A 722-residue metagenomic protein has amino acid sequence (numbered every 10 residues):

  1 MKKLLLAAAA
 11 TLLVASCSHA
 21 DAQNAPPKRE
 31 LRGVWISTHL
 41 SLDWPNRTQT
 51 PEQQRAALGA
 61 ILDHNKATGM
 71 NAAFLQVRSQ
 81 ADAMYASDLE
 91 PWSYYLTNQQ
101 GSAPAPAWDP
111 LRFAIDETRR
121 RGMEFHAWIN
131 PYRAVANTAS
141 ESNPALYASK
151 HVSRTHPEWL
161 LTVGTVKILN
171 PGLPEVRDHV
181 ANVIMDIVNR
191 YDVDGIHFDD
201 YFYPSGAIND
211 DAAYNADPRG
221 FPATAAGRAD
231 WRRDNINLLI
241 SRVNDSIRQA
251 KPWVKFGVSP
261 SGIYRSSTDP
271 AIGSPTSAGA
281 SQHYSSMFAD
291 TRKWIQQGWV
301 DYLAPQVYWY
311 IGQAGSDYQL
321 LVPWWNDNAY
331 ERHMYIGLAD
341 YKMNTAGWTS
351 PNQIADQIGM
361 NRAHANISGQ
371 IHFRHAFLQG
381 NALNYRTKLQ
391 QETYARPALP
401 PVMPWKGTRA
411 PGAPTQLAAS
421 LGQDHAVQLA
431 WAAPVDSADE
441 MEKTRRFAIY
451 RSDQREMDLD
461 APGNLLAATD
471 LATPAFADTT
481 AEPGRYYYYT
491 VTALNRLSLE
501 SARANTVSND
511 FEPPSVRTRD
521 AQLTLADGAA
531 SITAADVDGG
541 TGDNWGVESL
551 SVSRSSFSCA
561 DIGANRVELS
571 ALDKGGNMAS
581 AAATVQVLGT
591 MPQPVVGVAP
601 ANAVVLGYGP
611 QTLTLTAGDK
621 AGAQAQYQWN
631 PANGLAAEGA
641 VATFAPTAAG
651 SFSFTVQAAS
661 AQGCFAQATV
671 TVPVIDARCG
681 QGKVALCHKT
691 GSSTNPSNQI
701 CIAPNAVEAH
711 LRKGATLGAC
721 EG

Functional and structural regions predicted by a protein language model:
S37-R55, Y132-D186, R190, S285-A289: Active-site-adjacent "subsite" loops/lids of carbohydrate-active enzymes
A56-D82: Catalytic domains of carbohydrate-active enzymes, especially glycoside hydrolases
A83-N98, R133-V163, D200-A223, D269-G279: Aromatic- and acidic-residue-enriched segments that line the glycan-binding/catalytic groove of carbohydrate-active
H179-V183, N189-F198, F202-T276, S281-L303 (+2 more regions): Active-site neighborhood of glycoside hydrolase catalytic domains
F288-R292, Q296-A314, Y330-K406: Substrate-binding cleft of secreted/luminal carbohydrate-active enzymes
L389-M441, P483, R496-E512: Pro/Thr/Ser/Gly-rich low-complexity, intrinsically disordered linker/stalk tracts
E442-G484: Recognizes extended acidic, P/S/T-rich segments that occur within or adjacent to Ig-like beta-sandwich modules
E512-V641, P646-G714: Proline-threonine-serine-rich low-complexity tracts
